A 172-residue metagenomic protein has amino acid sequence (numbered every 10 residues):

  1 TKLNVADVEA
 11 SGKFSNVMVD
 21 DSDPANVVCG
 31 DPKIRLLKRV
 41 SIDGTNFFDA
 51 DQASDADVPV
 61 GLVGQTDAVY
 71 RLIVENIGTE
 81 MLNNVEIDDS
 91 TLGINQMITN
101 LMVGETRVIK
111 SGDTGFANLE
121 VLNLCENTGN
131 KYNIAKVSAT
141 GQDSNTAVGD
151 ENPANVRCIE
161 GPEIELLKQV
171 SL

Functional and structural regions predicted by a protein language model:
T1-L172: Exported/extracytosolic protein signature
